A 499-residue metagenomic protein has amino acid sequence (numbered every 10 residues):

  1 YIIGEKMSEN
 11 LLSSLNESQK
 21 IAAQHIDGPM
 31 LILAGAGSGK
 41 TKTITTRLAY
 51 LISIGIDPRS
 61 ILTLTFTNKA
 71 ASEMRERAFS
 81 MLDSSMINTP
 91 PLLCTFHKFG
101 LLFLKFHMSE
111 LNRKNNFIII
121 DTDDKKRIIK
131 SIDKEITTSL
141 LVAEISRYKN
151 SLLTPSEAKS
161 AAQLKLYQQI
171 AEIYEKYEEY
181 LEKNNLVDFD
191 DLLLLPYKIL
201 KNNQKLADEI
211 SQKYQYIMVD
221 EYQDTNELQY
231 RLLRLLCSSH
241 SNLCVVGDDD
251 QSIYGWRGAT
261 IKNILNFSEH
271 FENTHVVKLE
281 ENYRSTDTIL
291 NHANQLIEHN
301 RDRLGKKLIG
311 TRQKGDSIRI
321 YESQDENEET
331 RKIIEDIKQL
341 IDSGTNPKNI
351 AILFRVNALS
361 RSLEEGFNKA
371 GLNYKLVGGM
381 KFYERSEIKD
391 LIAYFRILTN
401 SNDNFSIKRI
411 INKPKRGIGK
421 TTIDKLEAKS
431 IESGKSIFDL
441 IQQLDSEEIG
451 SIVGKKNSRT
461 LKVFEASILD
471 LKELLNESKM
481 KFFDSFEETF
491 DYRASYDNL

Functional and structural regions predicted by a protein language model:
I2-G4, E9, D27-M30, G35 (+10 more regions): A basic/glycine-biased coupling hinge at the interface between accessory DNA-binding modules
L11-G28, L228: N-terminal pre-P-loop "Q-motif" helix
I32, A36-I44, M108, K114 (+3 more regions): Helicase P-loop NTPase motor core
S38, V219, Q223-D302, K306-R312 (+1 more regions): Conserved helicase motor core of SF1/SF2 NTP-dependent helicases
R47, E73-M81, F99-F103, I128 (+8 more regions): Alpha-helical scaffold elements adjacent to nucleotide-binding pockets in ATP/GTP-utilizing enzyme cores
T63, L93, V245-V246, K278 (+1 more regions): Conserved SAM-binding loop
F99-H107, D250-G255, R284-S285, L376-T399 (+1 more regions): Short alpha-helix plus adjacent loop in nuclease-associated cores
Q163, S360, E364-E365, L372 (+2 more regions): Conserved helicase C-terminal RecA-like lobe
